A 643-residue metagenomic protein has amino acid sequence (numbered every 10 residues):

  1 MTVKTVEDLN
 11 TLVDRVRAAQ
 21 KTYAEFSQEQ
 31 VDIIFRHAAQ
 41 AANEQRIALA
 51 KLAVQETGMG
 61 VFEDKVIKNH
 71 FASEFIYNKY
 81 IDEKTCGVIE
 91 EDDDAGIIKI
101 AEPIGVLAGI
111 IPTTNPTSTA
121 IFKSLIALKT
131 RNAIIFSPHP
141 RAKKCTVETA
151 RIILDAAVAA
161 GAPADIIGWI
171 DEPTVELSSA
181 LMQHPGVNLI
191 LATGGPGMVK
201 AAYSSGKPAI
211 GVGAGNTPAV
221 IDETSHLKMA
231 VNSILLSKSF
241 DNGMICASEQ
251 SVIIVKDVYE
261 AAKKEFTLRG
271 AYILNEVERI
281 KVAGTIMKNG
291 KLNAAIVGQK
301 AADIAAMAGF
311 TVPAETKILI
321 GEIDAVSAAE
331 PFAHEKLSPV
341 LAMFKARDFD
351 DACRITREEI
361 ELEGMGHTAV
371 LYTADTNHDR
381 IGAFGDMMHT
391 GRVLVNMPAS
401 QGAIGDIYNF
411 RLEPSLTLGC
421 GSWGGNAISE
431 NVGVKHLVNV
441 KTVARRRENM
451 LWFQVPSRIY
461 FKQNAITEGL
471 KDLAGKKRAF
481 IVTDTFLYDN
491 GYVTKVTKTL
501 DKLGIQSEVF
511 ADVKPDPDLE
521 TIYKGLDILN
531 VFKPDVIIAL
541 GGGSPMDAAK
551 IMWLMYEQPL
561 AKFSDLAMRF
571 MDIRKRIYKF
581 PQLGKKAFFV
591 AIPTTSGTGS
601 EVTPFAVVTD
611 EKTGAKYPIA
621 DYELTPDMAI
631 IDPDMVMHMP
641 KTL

Functional and structural regions predicted by a protein language model:
M1-K99, I126, L268: N-terminal Rossmann-like NAD(P)+-binding subdomain of aldehyde/semialdehyde dehydrogenases
V3, I121, V199-S327: ALDH superfamily catalytic-core signature
A24, F310-M450: Conserved C-terminal structural/oligomerization subdomain of aldehyde/semialdehyde dehydrogenase
C86-M229: Rossmann-like NAD(P) dinucleotide-binding subdomain of oxidoreductase/dehydrogenase enzymes
G105-T113, N188-L189, H367, L529-R574 (+1 more regions): A short, small-residue-rich loop immediately preceding and capping a beta-strand
K123-K129, L189, G206-I210, H226-M229 (+5 more regions): A glycine- and small-aliphatic-rich helix-loop capping segment at beta-alpha/alpha-beta transitions that lines
L451-V536: ATP/NTP phosphate-donor binding region
S457, A561-L643: A glycine/threonine-rich phosphate-anchoring loop and its flanking beta-alpha core in nucleotide/phosphate-binding
